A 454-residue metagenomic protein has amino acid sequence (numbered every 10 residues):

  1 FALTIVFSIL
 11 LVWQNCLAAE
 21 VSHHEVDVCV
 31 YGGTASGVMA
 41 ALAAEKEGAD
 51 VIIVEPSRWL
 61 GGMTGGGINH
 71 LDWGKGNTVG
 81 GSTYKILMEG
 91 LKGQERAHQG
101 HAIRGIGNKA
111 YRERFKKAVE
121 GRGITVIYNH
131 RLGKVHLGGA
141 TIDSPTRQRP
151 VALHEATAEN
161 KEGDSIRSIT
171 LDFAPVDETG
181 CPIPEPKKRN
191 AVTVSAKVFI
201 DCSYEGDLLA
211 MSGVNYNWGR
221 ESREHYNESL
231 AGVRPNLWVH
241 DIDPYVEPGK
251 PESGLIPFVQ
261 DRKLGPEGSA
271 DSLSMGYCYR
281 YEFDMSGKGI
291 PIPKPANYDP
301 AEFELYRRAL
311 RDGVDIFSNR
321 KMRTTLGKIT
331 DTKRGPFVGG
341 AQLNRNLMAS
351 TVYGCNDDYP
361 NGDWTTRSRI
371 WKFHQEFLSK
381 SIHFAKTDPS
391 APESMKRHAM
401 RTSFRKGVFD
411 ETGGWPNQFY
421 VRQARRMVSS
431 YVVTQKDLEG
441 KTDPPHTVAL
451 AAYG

Functional and structural regions predicted by a protein language model:
A2-N15: Bacterial N-terminal signal peptides
A19-E20: Boundary of Sec targeting at the N-terminus
H23-T34: Beta1/beta-strand and adjacent pyrophosphate-binding region of the FAD-binding site in flavoprotein oxidoreductases
E25-V26, E47-D50, S274: Short coil/turn connectors at secondary-structure junctions
C29-Y31, I52-E55, G62-T64, Y128 (+4 more regions): Structural recognition of the beta-strand scaffold that forms the well-ordered cores of secreted hydrolase catalytic
G37: N-terminal Rossmann-fold NAD(P) dinucleotide-binding loop
A43, A49-D50, V54-D164, A196 (+1 more regions): Conserved N-terminal/central alpha/beta ligand/cofactor-binding core
K161-V198, C202-G454: Flavin (FAD/FMN)-binding glycine-rich loop and adjacent Rossmann-like elements that form
